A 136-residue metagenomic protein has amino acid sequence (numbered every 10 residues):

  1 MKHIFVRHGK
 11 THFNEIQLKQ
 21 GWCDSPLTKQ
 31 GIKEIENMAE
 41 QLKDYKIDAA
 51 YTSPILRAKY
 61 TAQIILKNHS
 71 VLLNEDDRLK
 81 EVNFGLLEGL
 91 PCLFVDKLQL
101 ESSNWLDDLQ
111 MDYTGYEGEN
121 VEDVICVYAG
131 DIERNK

Functional and structural regions predicted by a protein language model:
M1-I4: Extreme N-terminal starter segment of soluble prokaryotic enzymes
R7: A cytosolic small-molecule/anion-sensing beta-strand core signal
K10-E75: Active-site-proximal alpha-helix that buttresses catalytic centers in soluble enzyme cores
C23, S103-N104, N135: A short hydrophobic/aromatic micro-motif that marks alpha-helical segments and, especially, helix-coil
I35, A39, Q99, Y128 (+1 more regions): Short amphipathic alpha-helical/adjacent loop interface patches that line ligand and macromolecule-binding sites
K59, A129-K136: Active-site-adjacent alpha-helix immediately C-terminal to a catalytic or transition-state-stabilizing loop
H69-V127: Phosphate-handling substructures
